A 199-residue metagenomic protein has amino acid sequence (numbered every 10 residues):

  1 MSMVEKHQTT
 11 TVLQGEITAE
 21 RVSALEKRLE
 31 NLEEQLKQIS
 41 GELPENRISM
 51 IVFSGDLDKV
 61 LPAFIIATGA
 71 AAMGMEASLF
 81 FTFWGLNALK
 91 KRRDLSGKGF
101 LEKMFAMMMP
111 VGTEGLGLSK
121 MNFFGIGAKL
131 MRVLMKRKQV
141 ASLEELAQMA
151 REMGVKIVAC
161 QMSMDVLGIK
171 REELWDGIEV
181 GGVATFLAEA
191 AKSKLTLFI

Functional and structural regions predicted by a protein language model:
V4-E45: Long, leucine- and charge-enriched amphipathic alpha-helices that form heptad-repeat coiled-coil/leucine-zipper-like
M50-L61, L134-M135: Short, glycine-rich nucleotide/cofactor-binding loops
L61-L79: Histidine-anchored nucleotide/phosphate-binding helix
A77-F83, V158-Q161: Short internal beta-strands
L89-K98: Glycine-rich loop at the start of a catalytic domain that most often binds anionic cofactors/ligands
G97-M135, Q139: A glycine-rich helix N-cap at a beta->alpha junction
E145-M153, V158: A short aromatic-anchored loop/beta-hairpin motif
A159, M164, E172-W175, E179-I199: Glycine-rich, aromatic-bearing surface loops/beta-hairpins
